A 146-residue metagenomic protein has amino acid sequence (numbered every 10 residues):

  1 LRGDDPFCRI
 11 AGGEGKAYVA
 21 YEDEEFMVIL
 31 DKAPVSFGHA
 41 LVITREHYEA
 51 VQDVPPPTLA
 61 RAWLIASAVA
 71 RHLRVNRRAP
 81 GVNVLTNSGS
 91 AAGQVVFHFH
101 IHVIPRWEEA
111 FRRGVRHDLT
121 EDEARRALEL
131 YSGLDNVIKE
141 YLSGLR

Functional and structural regions predicted by a protein language model:
L1-R146: HIT superfamily nucleotide-processing domains
